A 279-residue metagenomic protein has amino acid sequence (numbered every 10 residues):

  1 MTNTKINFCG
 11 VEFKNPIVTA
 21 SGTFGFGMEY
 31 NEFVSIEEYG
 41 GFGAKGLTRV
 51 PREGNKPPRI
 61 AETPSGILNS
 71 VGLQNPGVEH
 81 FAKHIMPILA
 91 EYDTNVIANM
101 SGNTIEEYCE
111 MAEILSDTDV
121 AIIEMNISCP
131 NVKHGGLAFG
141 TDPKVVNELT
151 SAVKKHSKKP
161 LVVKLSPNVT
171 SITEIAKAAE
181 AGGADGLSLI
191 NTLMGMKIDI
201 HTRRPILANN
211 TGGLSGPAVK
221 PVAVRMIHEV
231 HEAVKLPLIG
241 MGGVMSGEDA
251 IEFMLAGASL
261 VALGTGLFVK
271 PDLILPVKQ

Functional and structural regions predicted by a protein language model:
M1-V96, G102: N-terminal capping/small domains of soluble enzymes
K14-G27, G72-Q74, I97-Y108, V162-S171 (+2 more regions): Active-site mouth loops of central-metabolism enzymes
T23, Q74, V78-E79, P143 (+2 more regions): A conditional alpha-helix N-cap/helix-loop micro-motif detector
I36, G54-P64, I198-G212, M254 (+1 more regions): C-terminal helical cap(s) of enzyme catalytic domains, especially alpha/beta-barrels
K45, G242, G264-T265: Short beta->alpha connector loops at strand-helix junctions that form conserved, small/polar/Pro-enriched
T48-E53, P130-V132, M194-K197, F268-K270: Short gly/pro/ser/thr-enriched loop/turn and capping motifs at secondary-structure boundaries
N103-I239, E248-A256, L263: Alpha/beta enzyme core
G243-E248, K270: Small/polar glycine-rich anion-binding or flexible loop at a beta-alpha turn
